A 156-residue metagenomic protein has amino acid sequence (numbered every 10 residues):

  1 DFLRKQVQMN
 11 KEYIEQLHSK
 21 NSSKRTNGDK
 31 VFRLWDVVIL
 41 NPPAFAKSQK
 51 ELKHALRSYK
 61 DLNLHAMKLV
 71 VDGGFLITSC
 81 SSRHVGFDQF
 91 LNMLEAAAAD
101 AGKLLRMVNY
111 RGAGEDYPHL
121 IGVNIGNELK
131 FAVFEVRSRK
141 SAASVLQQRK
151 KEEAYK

Functional and structural regions predicted by a protein language model:
D1, A44, S82: Active-site-proximal loop/turn and secondary-structure-junction residues that shape catalytic pockets, frequently
D1-I39: S-adenosyl-L-methionine
L3-V7, D36-I39, L56, K60-M67 (+2 more regions): Generic hydrophobic alpha-helical scaffold/packing signal
K5, S48-K50, F87-Q89: Active-site-proximal flexible loops/turns
S19-T26, W35-H65: Mobile active-site "lid"/loop adjacent to the S-adenosyl-L-methionine
S23, L34, D61, F75-K156: C-terminal catalytic and target-recognition region of SAM-dependent MTase-like enzymes, primarily methyltransferases
V70-D72: Helix-to-beta-strand junctions that scaffold the AdoMet/dcAdoMet cofactor pocket in Class I SAM-dependent enzymes
